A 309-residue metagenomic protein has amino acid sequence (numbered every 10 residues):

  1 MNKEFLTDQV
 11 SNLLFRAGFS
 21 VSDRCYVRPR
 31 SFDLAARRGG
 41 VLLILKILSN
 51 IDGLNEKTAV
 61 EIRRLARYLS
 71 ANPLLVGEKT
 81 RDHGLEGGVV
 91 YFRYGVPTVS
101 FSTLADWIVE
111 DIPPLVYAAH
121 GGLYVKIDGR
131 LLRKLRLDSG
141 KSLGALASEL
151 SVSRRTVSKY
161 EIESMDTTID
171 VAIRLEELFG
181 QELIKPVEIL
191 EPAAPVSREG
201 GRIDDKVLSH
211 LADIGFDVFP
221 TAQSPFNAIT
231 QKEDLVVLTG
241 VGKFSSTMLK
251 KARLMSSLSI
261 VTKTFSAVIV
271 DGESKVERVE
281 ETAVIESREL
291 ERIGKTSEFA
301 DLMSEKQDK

Functional and structural regions predicted by a protein language model:
M1-C25, E177-S224, E305-K309: Acidic-basic catalytic patches of nuclease active cores, encompassing PD-(D/E)XK and other metal-cofactor nuclease
V10, L69-N72, G77-E78, G84-L123 (+2 more regions): Charged, structured surface patches that assemble and position nucleic-acid processing machinery
L14, F32-R67, A71-L74, L211 (+1 more regions): Conserved catalytic cores of phosphodiester-cleaving nucleases, focusing on short active-site segments
Y91, R136, A147, E176: The alpha-helix within a helix-turn-helix
R133-K134, G144, R155: Residues within the helices of the helix-turn-helix
S142-S148: Short alpha-helical "recognition helix" segments of helix-turn-helix
L150-D166: Recognition helix of helix-turn-helix/homeodomain-like DNA-binding domains that insert into the DNA major groove
S164-L175: Short, basic-rich loop-to-helix N-cap that marks the start of a DNA-contacting helix
